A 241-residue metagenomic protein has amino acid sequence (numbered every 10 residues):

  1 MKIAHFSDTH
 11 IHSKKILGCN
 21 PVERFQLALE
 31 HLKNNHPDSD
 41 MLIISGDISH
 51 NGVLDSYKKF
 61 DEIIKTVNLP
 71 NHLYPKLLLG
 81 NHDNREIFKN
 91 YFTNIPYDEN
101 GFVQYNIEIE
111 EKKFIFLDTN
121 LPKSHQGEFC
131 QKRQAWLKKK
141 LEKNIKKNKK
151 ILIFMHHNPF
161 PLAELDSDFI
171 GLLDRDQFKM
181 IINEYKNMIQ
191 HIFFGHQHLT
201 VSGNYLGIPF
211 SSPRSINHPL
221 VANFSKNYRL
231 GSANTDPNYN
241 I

Functional and structural regions predicted by a protein language model:
M1-K59: N-terminal active-site segment of His-dependent metallophosphoesterases
K2-S13, E111-L121, L152-M155, I208-R214: Active-site-proximal beta-strand elements of phosphoester/diester hydrolases
F6-S7, D40-D47, Y74-N81, L152-M155 (+2 more regions): Active-site neighborhood of phospho(di)ester-bond hydrolases with catalytic His/Asp-centered motifs
S13-I16, I48-G52, N120-Q131, P161-F169: Surface-exposed cleft-lining segments at the edges of enzyme active sites
I16-P21, T93-N94, K123, L165-G171 (+1 more regions): Short glycine-enriched, charge-decorated loop/helix-capping segments at active-site entrances that position
L54-K143, K147, D174-I189, L206 (+3 more regions): Extended active-site neighborhood of metal-dependent phosphoesterases/phosphodiesterases
N144-A163: Short acidic, glycine-rich surface-loop motifs adjacent to enzyme active sites
